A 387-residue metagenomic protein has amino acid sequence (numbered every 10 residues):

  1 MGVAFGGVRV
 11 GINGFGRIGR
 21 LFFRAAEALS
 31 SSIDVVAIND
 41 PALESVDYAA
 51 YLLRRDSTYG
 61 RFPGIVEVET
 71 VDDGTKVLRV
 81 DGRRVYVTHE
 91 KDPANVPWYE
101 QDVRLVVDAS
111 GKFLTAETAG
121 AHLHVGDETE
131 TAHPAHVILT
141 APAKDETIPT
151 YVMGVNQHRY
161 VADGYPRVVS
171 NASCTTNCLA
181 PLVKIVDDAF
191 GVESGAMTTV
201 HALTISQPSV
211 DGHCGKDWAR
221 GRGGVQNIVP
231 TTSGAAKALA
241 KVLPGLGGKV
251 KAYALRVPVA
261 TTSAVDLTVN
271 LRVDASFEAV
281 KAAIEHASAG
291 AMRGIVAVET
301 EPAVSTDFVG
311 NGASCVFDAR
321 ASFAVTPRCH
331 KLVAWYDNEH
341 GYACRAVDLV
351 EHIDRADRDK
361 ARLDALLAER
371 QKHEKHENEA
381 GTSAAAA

Functional and structural regions predicted by a protein language model:
G2-G221, E369: N-terminal Rossmann-like NAD(P) cofactor-binding subdomain of oxidoreductases, focused on the glycine-rich
A4-F5, A252, A264, T268-A387: C-terminal active-site/capping subdomain that shapes the small-molecule cofactor and substrate pocket of enzyme
G11-G19, D102, G111, G154 (+6 more regions): Glycine-centered flexibility sites
G16, N177-A180, S233, K237 (+2 more regions): A structural signal for well-ordered alpha-helical segments within the folded catalytic domains of diverse enzymes
L21, A25, A121, P181-I185 (+6 more regions): Alpha-helical scaffold segments in soluble metabolic enzymes
H89-K91, A254, A321: Short, well-ordered turn and helix-capping elements at secondary-structure junctions
A189-S314, V325-T326: C-terminal substrate-binding/catalytic lobe of Rossmann-fold NAD(P)-dependent dehydrogenases
